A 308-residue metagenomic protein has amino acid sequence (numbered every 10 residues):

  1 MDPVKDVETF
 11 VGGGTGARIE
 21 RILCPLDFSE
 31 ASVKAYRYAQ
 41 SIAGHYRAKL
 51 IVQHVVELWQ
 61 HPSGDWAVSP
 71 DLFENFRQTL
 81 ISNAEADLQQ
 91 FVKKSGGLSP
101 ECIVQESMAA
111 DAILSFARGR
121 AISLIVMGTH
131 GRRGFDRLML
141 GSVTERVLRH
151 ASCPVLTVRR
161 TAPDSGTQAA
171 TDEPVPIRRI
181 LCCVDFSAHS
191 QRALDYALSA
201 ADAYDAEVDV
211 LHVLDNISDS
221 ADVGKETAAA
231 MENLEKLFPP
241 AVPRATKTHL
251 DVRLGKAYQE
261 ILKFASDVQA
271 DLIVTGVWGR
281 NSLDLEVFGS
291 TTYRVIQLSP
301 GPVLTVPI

Functional and structural regions predicted by a protein language model:
M1-G12, R18, H45, L114-G166 (+1 more regions): Gly/Ser-rich helix-loop-strand patches that form or flank binding pockets for ribonucleotide-derived cofactors
D2, E8-P70, P174-G224, A241 (+2 more regions): Small/aliphatic-rich secondary-structure junction motif
Q40, Q89, E145, L198 (+2 more regions): Active-site phosphate/pyrophosphate- and oxyanion-stabilizing loops and adjacent acidic/basic residues in soluble
S63-G64, L138, Q168-A169, A193 (+3 more regions): Short, well-ordered secondary-structure micro-motifs
A67-D71, V143-T144, D172-I177, K225-A229 (+2 more regions): Short, hinge-like loop/turn segments at secondary-structure boundaries
D71-N83, A221-A229: A short acidic, glycine-rich active-site loop that binds or catalyzes chemistry on phosphate/adenosine moieties
S99-I103, K247-L250: Rossmann-fold cofactor-recognition segment
V104-I113, V252-E260: Charged docking surfaces used in two-component/phosphorelay signaling
